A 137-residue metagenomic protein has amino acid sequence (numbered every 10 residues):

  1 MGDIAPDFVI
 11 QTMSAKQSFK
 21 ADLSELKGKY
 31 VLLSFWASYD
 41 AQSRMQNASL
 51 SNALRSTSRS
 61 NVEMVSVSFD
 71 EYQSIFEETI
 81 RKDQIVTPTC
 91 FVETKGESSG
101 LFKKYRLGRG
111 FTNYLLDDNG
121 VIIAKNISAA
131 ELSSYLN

Functional and structural regions predicted by a protein language model:
M1-D22: N-terminal "domain-start" segment that seeds a small globular fold
D3-P6, Y30-L33, S38, A48-N52 (+3 more regions): Feature representing long, continuous alpha-helical segments
P6, E77-Y114, D118: Short, internal strand/loop/helix patches that form the active-site neighborhood or redox-interaction surface
F19-L50, E63: Short active-site neighborhood of thiol/selenol oxidoreductases, capturing the structured segment around
K27-K29, R59, I85, L107: Active-site acidic short loop of glycosyltransferases
F35-A37, V67-D70, E93: Active-site-proximal beta-strand/loop segments in catalytic clefts of secreted hydrolases
R44-D83, E97-F102: Structural microenvironment flanking redox-active thiols in thiol-disulfide oxidoreductases
S49, R109-T112, D118-N137: Non-catalytic, surface beta->alpha helical segment in thiol-disulfide oxidoreductase systems
